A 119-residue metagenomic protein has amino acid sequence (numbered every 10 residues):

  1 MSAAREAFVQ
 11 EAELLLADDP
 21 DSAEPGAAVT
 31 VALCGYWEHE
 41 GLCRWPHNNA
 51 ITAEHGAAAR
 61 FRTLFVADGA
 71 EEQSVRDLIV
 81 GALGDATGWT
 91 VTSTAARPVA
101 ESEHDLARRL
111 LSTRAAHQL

Functional and structural regions predicted by a protein language model:
M1-L119: Long, contiguous binding/interaction regions
